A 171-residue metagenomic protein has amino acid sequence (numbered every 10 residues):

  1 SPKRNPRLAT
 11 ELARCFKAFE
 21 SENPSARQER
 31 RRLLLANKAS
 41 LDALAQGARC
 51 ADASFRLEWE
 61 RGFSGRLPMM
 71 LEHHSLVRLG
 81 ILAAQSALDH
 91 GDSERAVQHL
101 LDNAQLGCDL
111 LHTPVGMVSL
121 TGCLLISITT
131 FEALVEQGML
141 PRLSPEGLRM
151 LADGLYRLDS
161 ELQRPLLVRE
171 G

Functional and structural regions predicted by a protein language model:
S1-G171: Aromatic-rich surface patch/π-platform used for binding flat ligands and interfaces
